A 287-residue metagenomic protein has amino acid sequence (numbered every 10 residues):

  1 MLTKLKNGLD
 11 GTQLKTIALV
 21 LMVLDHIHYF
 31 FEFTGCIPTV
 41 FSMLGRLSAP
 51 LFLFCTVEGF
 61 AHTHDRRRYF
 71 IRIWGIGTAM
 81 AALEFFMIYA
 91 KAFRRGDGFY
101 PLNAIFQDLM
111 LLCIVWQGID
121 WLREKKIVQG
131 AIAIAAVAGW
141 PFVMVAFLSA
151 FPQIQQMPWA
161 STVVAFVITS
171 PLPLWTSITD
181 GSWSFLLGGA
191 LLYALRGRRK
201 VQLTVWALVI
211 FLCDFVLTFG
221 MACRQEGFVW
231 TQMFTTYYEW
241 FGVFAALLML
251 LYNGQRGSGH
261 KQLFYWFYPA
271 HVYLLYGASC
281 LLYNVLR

Functional and structural regions predicted by a protein language model:
M1-R287: Alpha-helical transmembrane segments and their immediate juxtamembrane cytosolic regions
